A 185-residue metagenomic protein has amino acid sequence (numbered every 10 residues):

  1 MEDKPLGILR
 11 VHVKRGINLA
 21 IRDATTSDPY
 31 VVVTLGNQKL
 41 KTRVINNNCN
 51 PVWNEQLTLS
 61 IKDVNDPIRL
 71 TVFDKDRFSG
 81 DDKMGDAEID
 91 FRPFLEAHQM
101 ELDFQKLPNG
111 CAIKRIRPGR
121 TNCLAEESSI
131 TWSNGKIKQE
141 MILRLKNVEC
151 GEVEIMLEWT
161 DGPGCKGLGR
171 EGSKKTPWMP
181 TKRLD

Functional and structural regions predicted by a protein language model:
M1-D3, P177: Intrinsically disordered, low-complexity PEST-like regions enriched in Ser/Thr and acidic residues
K4, I17-L19, T26, D74-P163: C2-type phospholipid-binding modules
G7-N50, D76: Calcium-regulated, polybasic anionic-phospholipid
W53-L57, M141: Short strand-edge motifs at loop-to-beta-strand transitions and within beta-strands of extracellular beta-rich domains
T58-N65: Short Pro-Gly-centered beta-turn/loop motif in secreted/extracellular proteins
D66-F73: A short, solvent-exposed beta-strand micro-motif common in secreted/extracellular proteins
E152, M156, T160-D185: Intrinsically disordered, low-complexity terminal tails and linkers in large eukaryotic cytosolic proteins
